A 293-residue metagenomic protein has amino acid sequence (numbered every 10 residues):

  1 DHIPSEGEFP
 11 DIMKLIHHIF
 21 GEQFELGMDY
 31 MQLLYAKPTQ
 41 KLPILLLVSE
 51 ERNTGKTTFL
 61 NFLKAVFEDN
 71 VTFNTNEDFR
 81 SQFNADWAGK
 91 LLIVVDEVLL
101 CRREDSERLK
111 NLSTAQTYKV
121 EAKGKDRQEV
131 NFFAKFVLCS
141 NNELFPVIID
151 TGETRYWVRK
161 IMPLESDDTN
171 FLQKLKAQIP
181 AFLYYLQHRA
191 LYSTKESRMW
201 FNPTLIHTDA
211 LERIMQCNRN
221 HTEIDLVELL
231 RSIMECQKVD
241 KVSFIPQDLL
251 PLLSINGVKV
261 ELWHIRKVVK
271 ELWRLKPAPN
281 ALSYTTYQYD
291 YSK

Functional and structural regions predicted by a protein language model:
D1-E6, Q40-L46, E68-T72, Q178-I224: Phosphate-handling catalytic cores of nucleic-acid transaction enzymes
D1-L92, S106, W157-K160, L186 (+1 more regions): P-loop NTPase catalytic core of nucleic-acid-dependent motor ATPases
V48, T194-K293: DNA transaction DNA-binding modules
F83-A88, E121-C139: AAA+/SF3 P-loop NTPase mechanochemical coupling elements
A88-L91, F132-K135, T151-W157: Short glycine-/polar-rich loops that comprise or flank the Walker A/P-loop and associated switch/sensor motifs
L91-S113, P146-G152: Conserved AAA+/SF3 P-loop NTPase catalytic/coupling segment centered on the Walker-B
S106-Q128: Conserved catalytic/switch belt of AAA+ P-loop NTPases
I148-S166: A short helix-turn-beta junction within AAA+ P-loop NTPase domains corresponding to the substrate/partner-engaging
